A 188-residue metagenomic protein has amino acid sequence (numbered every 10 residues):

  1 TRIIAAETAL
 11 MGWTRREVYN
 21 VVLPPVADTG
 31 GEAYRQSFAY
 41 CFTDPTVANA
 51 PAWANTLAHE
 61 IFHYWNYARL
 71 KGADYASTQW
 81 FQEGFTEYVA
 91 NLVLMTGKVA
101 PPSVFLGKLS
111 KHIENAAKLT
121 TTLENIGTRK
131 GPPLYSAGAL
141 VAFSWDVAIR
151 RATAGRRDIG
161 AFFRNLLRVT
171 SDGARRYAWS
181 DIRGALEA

Functional and structural regions predicted by a protein language model:
T1-T78: Juxtacatalytic substrate-recognition/specificity segment
I4, A58, E83, E87-A90 (+4 more regions): Extracytoplasmic/secreted envelope proteins and their assembly/folding machinery, especially bacterial periplasmic
A5-G12, N66, L70, A90-K98 (+3 more regions): Sec-exported extracytoplasmic/periplasmic mature domains
P24-V26, A48-P51, A73, T122-G131 (+1 more regions): Active-site-adjacent structural elements in folded domains
T43-P45, A76-T121: Post-HExxH zinc-binding segment in Zn-dependent metallohydrolases
N49-L57, T78-F85, G127-A137, S171-A174: Secondary-structure capping and boundary motifs in well-ordered enzyme cores
I61-F62, N66, K108-T121, F163-S171: Long, well-ordered core segments of solenoidal/helical folds
S103, E124, G131-A139, F143-A188: Amphipathic alpha-helical substructures
